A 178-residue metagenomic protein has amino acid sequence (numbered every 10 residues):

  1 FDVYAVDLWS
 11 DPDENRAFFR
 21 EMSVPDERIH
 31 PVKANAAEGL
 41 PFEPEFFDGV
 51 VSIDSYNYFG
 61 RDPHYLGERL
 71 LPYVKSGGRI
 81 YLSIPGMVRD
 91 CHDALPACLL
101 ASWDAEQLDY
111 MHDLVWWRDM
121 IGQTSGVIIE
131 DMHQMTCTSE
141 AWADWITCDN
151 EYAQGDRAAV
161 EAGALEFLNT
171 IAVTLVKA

Functional and structural regions predicted by a protein language model:
F1-E38: Class I SAM-dependent methyltransferase SAM/SAH-binding core
D2, R79, I128: Residues at the starts of beta-strands that form the adenosine-phosphate
A37-V50: A short acidic, Gly/Pro-enriched loop at the edge of an enzyme's catalytic core that lines a small-molecule cofactor
I53-Y56: Residues lining the SAM
H64-R79: A short glycine-rich, Lys/Arg-flanked "PGG" loop and its adjoining helix->strand segment in the class I
P85-L108: Short, glycine-/aromatic-enriched active-site segment of Class I SAM-dependent methyltransferases
L108-S125: Short alpha-helix
D131-A178: Conserved Class I S-adenosyl-L-methionine
